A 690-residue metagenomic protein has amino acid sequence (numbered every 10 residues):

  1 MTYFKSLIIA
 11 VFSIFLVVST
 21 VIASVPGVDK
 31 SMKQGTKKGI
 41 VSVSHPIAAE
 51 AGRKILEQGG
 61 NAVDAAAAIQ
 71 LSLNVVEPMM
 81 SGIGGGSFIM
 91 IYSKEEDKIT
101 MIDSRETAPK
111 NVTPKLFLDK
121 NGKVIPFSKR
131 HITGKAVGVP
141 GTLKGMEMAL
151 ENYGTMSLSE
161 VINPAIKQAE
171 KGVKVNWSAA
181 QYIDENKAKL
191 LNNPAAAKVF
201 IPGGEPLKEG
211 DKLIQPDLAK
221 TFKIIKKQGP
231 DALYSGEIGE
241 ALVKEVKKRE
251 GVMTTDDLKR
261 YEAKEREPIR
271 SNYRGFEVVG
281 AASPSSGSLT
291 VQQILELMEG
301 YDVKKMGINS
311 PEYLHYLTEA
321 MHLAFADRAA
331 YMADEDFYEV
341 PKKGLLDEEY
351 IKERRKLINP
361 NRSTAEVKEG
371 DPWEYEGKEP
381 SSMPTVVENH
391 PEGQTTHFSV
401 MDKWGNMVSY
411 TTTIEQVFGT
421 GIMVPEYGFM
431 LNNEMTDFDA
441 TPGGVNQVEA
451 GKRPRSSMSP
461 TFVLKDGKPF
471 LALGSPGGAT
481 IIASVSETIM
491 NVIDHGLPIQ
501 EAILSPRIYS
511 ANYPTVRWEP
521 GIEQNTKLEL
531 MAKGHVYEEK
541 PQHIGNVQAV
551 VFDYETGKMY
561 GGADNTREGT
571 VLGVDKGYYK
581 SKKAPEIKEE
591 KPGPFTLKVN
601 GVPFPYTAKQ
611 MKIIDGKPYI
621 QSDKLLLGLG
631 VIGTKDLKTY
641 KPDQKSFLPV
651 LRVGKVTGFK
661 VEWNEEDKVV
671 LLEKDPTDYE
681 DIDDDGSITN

Functional and structural regions predicted by a protein language model:
Y3-A23: Sec-dependent N-terminal signal peptides of Gram-positive bacterial secreted proteins and lipoproteins
S24-E50, K54, A62-V63, A67-G229 (+4 more regions): Noncatalytic scaffold domains of N-terminal-nucleophile
V75-G82, G86-M101, L118, V252-T254 (+4 more regions): Active-site rim segments in enzyme catalytic domains, especially the processed small/beta chain of N-terminal
V252-R274, K352-N389, M430-M458, F462: Active-site Gly/Thr loop motif
E265, E392-T395, V417, S456-M458 (+2 more regions): Short, small/polar residue-rich loop motifs at catalytic or cofactor-binding pockets
V303-T413, E426-Y427, P541: Internal maturation/activation junctions in enzymes
W404, K452, V485, D494-Q542: Extended C-terminal subregions enriched in glycine
K582-N690: Primary recognition of N-terminal secretory signal peptides and signal-anchoring hydrophobic helices
